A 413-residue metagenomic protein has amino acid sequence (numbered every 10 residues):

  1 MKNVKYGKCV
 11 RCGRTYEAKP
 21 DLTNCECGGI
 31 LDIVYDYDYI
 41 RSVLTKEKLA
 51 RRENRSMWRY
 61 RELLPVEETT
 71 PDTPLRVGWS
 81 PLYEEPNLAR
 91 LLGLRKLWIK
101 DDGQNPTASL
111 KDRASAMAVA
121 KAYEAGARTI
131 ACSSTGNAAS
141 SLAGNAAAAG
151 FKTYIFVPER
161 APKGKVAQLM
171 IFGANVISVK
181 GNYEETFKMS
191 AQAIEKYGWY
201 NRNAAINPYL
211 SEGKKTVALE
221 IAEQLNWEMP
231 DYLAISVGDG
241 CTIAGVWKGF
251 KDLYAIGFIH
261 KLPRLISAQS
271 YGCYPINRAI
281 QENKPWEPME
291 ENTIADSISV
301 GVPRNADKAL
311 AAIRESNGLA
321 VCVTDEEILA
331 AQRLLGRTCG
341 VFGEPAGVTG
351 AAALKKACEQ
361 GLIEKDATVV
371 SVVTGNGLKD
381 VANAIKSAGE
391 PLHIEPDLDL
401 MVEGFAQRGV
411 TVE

Functional and structural regions predicted by a protein language model:
M1-E413: PLP-dependent amino-acid enzyme catalytic core
